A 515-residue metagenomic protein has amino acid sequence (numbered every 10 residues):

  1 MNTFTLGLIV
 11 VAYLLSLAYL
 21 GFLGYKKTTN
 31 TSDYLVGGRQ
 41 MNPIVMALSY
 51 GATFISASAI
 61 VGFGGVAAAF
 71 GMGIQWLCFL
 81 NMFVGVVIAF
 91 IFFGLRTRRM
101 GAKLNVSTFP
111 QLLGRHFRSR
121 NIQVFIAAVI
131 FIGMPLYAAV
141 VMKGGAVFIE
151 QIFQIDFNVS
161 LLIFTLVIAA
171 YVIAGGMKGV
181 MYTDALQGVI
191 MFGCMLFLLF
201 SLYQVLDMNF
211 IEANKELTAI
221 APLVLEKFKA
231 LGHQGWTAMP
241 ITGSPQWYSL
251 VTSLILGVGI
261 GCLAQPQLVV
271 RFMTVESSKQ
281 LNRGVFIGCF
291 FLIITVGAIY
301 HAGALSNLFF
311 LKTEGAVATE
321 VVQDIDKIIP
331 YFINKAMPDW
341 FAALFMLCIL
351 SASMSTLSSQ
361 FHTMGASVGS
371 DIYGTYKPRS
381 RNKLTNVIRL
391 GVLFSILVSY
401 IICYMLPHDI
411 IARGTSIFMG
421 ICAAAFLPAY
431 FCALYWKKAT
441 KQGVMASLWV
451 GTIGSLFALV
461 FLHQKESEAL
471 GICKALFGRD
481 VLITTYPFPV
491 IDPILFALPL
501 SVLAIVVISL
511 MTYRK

Functional and structural regions predicted by a protein language model:
M1-K515: Membrane-embedded helix-loop-helix hairpins and adjacent transmembrane boundary segments in multi-pass transporters
